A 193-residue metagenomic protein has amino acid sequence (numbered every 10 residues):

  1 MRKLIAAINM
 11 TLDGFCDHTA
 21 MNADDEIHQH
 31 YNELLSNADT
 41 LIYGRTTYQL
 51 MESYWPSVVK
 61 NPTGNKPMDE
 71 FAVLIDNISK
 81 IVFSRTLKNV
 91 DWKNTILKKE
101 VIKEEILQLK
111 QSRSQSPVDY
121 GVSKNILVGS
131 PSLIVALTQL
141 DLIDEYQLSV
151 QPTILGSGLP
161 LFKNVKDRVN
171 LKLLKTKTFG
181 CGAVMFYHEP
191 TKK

Functional and structural regions predicted by a protein language model:
M1-K193: Enzymes that bind and transform nitrogen-containing heteroaromatic metabolites
